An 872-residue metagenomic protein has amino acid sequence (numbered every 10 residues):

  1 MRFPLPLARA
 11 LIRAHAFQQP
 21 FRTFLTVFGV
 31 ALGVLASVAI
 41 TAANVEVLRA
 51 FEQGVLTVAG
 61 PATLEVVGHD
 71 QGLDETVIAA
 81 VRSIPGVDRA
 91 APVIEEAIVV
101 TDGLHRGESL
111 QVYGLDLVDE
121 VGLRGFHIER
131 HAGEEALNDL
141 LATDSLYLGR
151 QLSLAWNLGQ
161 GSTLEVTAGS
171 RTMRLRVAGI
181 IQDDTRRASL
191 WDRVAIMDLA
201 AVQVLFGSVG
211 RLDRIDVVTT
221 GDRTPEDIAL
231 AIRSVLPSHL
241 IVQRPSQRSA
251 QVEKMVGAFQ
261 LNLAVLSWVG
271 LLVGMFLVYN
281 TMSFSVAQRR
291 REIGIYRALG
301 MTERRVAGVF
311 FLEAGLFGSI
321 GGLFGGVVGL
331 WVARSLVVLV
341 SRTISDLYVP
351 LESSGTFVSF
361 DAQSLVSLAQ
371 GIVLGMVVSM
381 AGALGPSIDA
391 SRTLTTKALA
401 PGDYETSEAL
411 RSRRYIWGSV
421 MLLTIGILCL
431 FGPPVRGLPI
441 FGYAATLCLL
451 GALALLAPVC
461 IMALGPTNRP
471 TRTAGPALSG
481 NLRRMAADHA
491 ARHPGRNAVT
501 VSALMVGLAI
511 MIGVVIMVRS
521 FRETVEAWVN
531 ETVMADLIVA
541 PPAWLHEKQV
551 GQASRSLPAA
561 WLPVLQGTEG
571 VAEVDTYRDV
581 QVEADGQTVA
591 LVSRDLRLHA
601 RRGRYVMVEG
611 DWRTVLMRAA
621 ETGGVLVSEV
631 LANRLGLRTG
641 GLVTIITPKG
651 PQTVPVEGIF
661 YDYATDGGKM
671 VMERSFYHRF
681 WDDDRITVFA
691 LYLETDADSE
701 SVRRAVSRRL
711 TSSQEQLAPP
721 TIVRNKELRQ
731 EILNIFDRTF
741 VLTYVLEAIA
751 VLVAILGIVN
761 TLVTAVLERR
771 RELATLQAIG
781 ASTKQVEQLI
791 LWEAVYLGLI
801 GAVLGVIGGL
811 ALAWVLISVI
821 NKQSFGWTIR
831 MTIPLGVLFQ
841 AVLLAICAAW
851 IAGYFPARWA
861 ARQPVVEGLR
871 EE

Functional and structural regions predicted by a protein language model:
M1-P6, R13-L25, A258-L261, Q363-P386 (+4 more regions): Alpha-helical transmembrane segments, especially those used as permease/efflux helices and single-pass anchors
F17-P20, V252, F276-G318, G402 (+2 more regions): Interfacial "coupling" helices/loops that link adjacent transmembrane helices in transporter permeases
T23, V27-Y113, L117, E134-A142 (+9 more regions): Hydrophobic, regular-secondary-structure patches
A50-F51, S234-L272, A287, V309 (+5 more regions): Peri-transmembrane interface segments
I98-V99, L110-A142, Y147-L240, A560 (+2 more regions): Basic-flanked hydrophobic alpha-helices used for secretion and membrane insertion
N280, L316-L351, V366-R392, V420-P434 (+4 more regions): Small-residue-rich transmembrane alpha-helices
R392-E408, W859-E872: Short cytosolic juxtamembrane segments of multi-pass membrane proteins
V501, I686-L693, S699-I820, G826-C847 (+3 more regions): C-terminal transmembrane helical bundles of large multi-pass transporters and their helix-start/helix-kink determinants
